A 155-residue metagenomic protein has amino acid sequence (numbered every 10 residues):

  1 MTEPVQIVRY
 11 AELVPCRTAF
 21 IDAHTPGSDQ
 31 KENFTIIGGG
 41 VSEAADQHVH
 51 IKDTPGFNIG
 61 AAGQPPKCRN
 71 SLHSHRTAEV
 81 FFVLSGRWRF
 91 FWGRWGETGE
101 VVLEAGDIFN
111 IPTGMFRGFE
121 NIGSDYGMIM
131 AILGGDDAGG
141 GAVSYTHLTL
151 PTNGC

Functional and structural regions predicted by a protein language model:
M1-G56: A short, N-terminal "cap"/entry segment at the start of jelly-roll beta-barrel domains of the cupin/DSBH fold
G60-S74: Conserved short histidine dyad/triad with adjacent acidic residue
R69-S71, R89, F109, T113-G118: Histidine-centered metal-chelating micro-motifs
A78-E79, V83-R89: Glycine- and acidic-residue-biased ligand/ion/polar-headgroup-sensing regions
V80-F82, N110, D125-G141: A short hydrophobic beta-strand segment most commonly corresponding to one strand of the jelly-roll/cupin
W95-N110: Short acidic-glycine-tyrosine-enriched beta hairpin
E120-I122: Asparagine-centered strand-capping/turn motif at beta-strand->loop junctions
T146-T152: Conserved small/polar residues in nucleotide/adenosyl-binding loops
